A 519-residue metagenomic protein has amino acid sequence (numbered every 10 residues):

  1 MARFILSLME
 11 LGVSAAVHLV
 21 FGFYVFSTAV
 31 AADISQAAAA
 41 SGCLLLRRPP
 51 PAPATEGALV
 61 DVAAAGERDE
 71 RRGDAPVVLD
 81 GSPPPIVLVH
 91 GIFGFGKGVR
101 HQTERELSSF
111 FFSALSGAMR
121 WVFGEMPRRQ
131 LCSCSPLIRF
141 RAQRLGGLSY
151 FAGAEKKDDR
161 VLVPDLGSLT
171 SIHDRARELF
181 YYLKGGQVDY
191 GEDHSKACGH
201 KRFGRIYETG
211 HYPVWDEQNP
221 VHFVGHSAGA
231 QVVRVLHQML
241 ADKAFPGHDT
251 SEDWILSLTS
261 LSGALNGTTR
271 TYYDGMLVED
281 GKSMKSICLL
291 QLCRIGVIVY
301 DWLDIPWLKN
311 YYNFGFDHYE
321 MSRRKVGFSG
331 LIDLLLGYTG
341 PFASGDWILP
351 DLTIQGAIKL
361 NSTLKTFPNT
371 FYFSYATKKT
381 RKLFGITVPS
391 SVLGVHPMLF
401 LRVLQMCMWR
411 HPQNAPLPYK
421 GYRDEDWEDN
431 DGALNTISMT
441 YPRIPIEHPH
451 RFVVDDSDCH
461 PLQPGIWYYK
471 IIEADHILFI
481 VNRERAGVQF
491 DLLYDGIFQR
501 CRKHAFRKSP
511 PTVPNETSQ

Functional and structural regions predicted by a protein language model:
M1-V214, D495, Q499-Q519: Flexible, membrane-associating and regulatory peripheral segments of lipid-active enzymes
A2-V20, V25-G57, A63, H248-Q519: Helical cap/lid subdomain of alpha/beta-hydrolase-fold lipid enzymes that gates access to the catalytic pocket
P83-P84, Q218-P220, P368-T370: Short coil/turn segments at beta-strand junctions that form active-site/ligand-binding loops
V89-I92, H226-S227, G263, T377: Glycine-rich His-Gly loop
L183, L240-A244: Active-site catalytic pocket residues across diverse enzymes, especially alpha/beta-hydrolases
Y212-H226, I255: Alpha/beta-hydrolase fold nucleophile elbow
G225-G229, V233: Gly/Ala-rich beta-loop-alpha elbow adjacent to hydrolase catalytic centers
R234-L240: Active-site signature of alpha/beta-hydrolase-fold catalytic machinery across serine- and Asp/Cys-nucleophile hydrolases
